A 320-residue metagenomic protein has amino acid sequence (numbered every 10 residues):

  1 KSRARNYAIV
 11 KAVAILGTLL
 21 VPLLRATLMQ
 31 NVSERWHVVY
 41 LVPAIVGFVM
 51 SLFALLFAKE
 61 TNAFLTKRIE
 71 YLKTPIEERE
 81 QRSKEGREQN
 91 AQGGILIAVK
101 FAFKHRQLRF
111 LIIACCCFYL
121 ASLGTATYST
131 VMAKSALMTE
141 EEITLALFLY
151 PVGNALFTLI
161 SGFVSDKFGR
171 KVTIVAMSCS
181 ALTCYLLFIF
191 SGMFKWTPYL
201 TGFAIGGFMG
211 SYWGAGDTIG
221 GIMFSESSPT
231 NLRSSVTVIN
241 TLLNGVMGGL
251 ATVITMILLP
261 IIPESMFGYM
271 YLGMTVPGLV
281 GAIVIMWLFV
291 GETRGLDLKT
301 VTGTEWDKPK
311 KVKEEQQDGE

Functional and structural regions predicted by a protein language model:
K1, A215-S228: Intracellular juxtamembrane helix-capping segments at the cytosolic ends of symmetry-related transmembrane helices
A4-Q30, V46-G47, N240-T252: Glycine-rich segments within core transmembrane alpha-helices of 12-TM secondary carriers
V21, H105-A155, G248-T252: Extracytoplasmic gate region of multi-pass secondary transporters
H37-L56, Y269-W287: Symmetry-related core transmembrane helices of the 12-TM Major Facilitator Superfamily/SLC fold
E70-R109, P309: Juxtamembrane intracellular "pre-TM" segments in multi-pass secondary transporters
K167-S178: Cytoplasmic membrane-interface "Motif A"-like loop-to-helix N-cap segments of 12-TM Major Facilitator Superfamily
C179-K195: C-terminal ends and interior cores of transmembrane alpha-helices in multi-pass membrane transporters/permeases
P198-A215: Hydrophobic core of transmembrane alpha-helices in multi-pass small-molecule transporters, especially MFS/SLC-type
